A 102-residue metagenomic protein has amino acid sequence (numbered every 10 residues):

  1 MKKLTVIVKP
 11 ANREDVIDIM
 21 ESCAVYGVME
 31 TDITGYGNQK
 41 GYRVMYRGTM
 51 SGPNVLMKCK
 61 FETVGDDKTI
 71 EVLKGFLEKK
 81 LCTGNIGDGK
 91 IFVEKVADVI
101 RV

Functional and structural regions predicted by a protein language model:
M1-V102: Positively charged, small/polar-rich N-terminal and surface patches that mediate targeting and assembly and bind
